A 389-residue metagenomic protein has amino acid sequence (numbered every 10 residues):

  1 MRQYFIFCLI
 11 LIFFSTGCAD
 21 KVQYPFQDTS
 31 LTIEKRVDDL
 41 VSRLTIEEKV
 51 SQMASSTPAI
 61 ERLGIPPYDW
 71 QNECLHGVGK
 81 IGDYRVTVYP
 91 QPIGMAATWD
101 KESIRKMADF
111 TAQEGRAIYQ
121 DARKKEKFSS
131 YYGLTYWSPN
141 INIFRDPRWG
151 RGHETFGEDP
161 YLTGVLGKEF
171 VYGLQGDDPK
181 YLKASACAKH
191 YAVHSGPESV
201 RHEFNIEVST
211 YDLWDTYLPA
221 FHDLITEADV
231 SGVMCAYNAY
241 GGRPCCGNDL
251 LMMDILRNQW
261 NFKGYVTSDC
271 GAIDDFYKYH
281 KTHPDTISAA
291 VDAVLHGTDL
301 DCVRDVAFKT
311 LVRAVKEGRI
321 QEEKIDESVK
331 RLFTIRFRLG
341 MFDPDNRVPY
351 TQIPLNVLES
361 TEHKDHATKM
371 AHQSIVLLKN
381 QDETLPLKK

Functional and structural regions predicted by a protein language model:
M1-Q23: Bacterial Sec-dependent N-terminal signal peptides
G17-K389: Glycoside hydrolase catalytic-domain context in secreted enzymes
